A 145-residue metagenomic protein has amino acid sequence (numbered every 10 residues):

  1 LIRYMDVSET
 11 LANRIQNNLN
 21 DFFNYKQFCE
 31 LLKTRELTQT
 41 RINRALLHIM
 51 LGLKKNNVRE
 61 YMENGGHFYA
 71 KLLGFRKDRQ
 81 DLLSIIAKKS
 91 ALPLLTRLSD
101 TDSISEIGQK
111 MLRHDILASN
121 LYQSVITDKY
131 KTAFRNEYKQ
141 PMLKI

Functional and structural regions predicted by a protein language model:
L1-I145: Non-catalytic terminal extensions that flank enzyme cores
